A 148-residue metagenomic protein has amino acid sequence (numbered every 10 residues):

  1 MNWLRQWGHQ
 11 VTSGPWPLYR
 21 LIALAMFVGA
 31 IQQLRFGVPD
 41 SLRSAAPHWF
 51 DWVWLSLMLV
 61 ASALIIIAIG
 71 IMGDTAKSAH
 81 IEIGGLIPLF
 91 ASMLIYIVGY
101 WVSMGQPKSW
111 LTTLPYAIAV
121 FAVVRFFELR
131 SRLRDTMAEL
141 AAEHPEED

Functional and structural regions predicted by a protein language model:
M1-V11, A142-E143: Short, Lys/Arg-rich, polar N-terminal cytosolic tail immediately upstream of the first transmembrane signal-anchor
H9-W52: Membrane-helix boundary elements
I22-A25, W54-A61, E82-S92, T112-I118: Hydrophobic alpha-helical transmembrane segments of polytopic
Q32, M58-G73: Canonical alpha-helical transmembrane segments
I67-F90: Loop-to-transmembrane helix junctions at the membrane interface
M93-L114: Membrane-helix boundary connector in multi-pass membrane proteins
A119-A141: Membrane-water interface at the C-terminal end of transmembrane alpha helices
L140-D148: Intrinsically disordered terminal tails
